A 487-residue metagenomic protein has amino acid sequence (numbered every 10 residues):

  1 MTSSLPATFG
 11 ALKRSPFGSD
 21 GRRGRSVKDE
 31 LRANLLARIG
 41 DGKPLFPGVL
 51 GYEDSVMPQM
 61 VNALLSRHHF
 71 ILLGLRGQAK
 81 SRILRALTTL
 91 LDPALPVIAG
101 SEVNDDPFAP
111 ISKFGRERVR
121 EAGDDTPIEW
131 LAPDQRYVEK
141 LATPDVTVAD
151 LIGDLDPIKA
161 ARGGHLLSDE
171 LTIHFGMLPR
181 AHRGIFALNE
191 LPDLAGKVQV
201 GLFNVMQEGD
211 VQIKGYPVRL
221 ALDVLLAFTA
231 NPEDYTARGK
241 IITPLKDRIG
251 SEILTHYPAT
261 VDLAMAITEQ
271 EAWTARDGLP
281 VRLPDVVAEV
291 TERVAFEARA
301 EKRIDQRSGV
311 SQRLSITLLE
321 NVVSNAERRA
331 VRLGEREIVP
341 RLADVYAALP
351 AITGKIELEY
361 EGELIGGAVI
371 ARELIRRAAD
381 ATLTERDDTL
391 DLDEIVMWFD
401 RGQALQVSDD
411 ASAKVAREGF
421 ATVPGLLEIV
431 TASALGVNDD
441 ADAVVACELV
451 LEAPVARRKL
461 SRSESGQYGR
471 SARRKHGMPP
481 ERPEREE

Functional and structural regions predicted by a protein language model:
T2-D262, W273-E289, K302-Q306, A379-E487: Conserved ASCE/P-loop NTPase catalytic core
D277-P284, E297-A371: C-terminal helical "lid" subdomain and adjoining coupling/linker elements of P-loop NTPases
E292-F296: Acidic-glycine-rich active-site phosphate/pyrophosphate-binding loop
G362-T389: C-terminal catalytic subdomain
